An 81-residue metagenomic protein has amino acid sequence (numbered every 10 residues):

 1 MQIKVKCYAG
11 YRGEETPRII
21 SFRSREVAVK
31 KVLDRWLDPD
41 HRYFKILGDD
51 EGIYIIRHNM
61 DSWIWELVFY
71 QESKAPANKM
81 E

Functional and structural regions predicted by a protein language model:
M1-E81: Cysteine-centric segments in proteins
